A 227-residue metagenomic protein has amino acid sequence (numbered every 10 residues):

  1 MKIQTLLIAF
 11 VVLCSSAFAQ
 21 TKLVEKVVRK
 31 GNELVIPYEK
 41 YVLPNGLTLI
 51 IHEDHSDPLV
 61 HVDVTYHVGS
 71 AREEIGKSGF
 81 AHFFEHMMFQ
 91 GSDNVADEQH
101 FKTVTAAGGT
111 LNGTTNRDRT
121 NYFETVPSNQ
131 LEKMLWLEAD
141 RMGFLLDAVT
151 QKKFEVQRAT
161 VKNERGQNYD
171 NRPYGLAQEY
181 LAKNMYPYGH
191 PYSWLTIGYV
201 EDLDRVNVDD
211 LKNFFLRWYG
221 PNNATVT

Functional and structural regions predicted by a protein language model:
Q4, H82, L176-E179: Short acidic/polar alpha-helix capping motifs at helix-coil junctions
Q4-C14: Sec-dependent N-terminal signal peptides
F10-V11, L23, N207: Detector for intrinsically disordered, low-structure N-terminal pre-sequences
S15-A19: Sec/Tat signal peptide C-region and signal peptidase I cleavage site
Q20, V42, Q99-T227: Charge-rich, well-structured scaffold segments of protease-associated domains
Q20-F101, F123-V126, E132, W136-A139 (+3 more regions): His/Glu-rich zincin catalytic helix
